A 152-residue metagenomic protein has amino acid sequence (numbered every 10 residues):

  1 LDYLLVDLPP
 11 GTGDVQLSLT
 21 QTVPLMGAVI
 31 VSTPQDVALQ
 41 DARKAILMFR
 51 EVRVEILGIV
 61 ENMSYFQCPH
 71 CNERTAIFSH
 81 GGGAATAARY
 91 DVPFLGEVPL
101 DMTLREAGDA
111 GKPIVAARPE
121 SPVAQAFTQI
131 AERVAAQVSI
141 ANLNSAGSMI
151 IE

Functional and structural regions predicted by a protein language model:
D2-A110: Conserved catalytic-core segment of NTP-binding enzymes
R43, L57, P119, N142-S145: Residue-level detector of alpha-helical recognition elements and their boundaries
V60, K112-I114, A146-E152: A broadly tuned preference for mixed-charge, low-complexity surface segments
P99-M102, R118, E152: ATP/NTP-dependent adenylation/nucleotidyl-transfer catalytic domains that generate, transfer, or process NMP-activated
A110-Q125: C-terminal boundary of histidine-terminating zinc-finger modules
Q129-R133, N142-E152: A short, charged, Gly/Pro-tolerant segment at domain boundaries
